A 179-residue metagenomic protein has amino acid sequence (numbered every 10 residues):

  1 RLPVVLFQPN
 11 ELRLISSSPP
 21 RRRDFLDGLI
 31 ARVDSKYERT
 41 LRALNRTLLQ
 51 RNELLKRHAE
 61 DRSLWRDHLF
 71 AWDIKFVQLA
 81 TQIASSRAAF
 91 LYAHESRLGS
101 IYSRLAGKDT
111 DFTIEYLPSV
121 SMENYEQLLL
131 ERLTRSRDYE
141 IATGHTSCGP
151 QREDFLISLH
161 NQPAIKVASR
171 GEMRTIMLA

Functional and structural regions predicted by a protein language model:
R1-R21, F25-Y37, E95-G99, Y125-D138: Nucleotide-state sensing region of NTPase/ATPase domains
P3-V4, E11-L14, A59-R62, E115-S121: Short, exposed beta-strand "edge-strand" segments with a Pro/Gly-rich flavor and a Y/T-containing core
L26, V33-R87: Long, non-coiled-coil amphipathic alpha-helical linker/lever segments that couple catalytic cores to other domains
S63-A179: Conserved NTPase motor "head" modules and their coupling/switch loops across ABC/AAA+ ATPases, GTPases, and GHKL ATPases
